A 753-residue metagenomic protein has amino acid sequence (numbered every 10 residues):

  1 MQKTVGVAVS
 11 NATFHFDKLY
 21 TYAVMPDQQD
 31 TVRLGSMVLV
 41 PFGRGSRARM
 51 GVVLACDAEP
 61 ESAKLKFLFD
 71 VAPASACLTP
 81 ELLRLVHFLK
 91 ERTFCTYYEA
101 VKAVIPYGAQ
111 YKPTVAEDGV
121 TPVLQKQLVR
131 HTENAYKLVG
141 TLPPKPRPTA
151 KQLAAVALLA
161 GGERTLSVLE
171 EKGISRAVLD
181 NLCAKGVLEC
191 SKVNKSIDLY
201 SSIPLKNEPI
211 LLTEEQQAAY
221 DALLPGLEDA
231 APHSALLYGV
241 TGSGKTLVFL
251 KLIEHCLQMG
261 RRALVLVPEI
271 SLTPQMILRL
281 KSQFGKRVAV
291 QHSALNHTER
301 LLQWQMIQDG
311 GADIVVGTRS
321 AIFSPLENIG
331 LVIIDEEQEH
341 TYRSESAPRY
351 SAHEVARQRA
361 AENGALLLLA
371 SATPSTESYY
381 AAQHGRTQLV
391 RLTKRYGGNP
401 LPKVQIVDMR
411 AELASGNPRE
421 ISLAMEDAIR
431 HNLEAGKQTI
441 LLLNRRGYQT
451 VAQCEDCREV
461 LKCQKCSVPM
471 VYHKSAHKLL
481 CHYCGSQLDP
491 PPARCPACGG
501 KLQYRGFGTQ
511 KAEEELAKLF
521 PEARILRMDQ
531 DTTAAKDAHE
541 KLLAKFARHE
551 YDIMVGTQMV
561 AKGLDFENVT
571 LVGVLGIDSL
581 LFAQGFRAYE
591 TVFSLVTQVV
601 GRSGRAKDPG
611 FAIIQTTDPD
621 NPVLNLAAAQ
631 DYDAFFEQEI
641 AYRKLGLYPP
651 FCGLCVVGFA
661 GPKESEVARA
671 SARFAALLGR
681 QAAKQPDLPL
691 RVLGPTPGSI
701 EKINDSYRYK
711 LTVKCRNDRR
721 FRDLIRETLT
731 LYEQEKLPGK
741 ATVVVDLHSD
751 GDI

Functional and structural regions predicted by a protein language model:
M1-S371, Q383-N399, Q681, R719-R726 (+1 more regions): Accessory, non-ATPase domains that flank or precede helicase/AAA+ motor cores in DNA-metabolism machines
Q2-T4, D17, S46, G436 (+4 more regions): A general secondary-structure signal for short beta-strands and their flanking turns/coil in non-transmembrane regions
T13, F520-A523, L678-R691, E735-K740: Short secondary-structure junctions
P60-S75, T696-G698, K702-K714: Solvent-exposed, membrane-proximal periplasmic/extracellular interface segments of envelope transport and secretion
K206-T213, Q217, D221, A230-A668 (+4 more regions): Inter-lobe coupling/hinge segments of SF2-like helicase ATPases
A672-F674: Long hydrophobic segments that form regular secondary structure
A676, R680-Y707, V743-I753: A carboxyl-terminal module marker
